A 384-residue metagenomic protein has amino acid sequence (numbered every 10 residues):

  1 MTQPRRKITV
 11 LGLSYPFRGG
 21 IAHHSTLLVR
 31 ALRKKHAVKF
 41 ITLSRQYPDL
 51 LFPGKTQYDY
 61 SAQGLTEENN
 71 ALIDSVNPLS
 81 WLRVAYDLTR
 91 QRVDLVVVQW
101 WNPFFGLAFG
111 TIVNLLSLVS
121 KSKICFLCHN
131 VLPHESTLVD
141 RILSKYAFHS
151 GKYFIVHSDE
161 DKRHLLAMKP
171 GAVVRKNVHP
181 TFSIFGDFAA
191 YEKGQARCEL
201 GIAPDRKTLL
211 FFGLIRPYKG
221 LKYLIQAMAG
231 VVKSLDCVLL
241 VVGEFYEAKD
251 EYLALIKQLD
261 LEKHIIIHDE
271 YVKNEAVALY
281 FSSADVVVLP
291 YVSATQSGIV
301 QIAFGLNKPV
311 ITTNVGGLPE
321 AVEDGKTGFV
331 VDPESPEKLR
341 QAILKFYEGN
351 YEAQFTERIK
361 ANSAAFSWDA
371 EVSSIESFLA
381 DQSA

Functional and structural regions predicted by a protein language model:
G12-R18, L27-R92, F104, D161 (+2 more regions): N-terminal strand-loop element at the rim of the active site of nucleotide-sugar-dependent glycosyltransferases
L43-Y47, F212, V238-L253, E270: Glycosyltransferase donor-sugar binding loop
H149-Y191: Donor nucleotide-sugar binding/catalytic pocket of nucleotide-sugar-dependent glycosyltransferases
D187-I202: A short helix/loop element that forms part of the nucleotide-sugar donor recognition site in Leloir-type
A203-K219, I225-M228, L240: Conserved donor-binding/catalytic core segment of Leloir-type glycosyltransferases
Y252-E275: Nucleotide-activated donor-binding/catalytic signature segment of Leloir-type glycosyltransferases, i.e., the conserved
L279-S297, K308: Acidic donor-binding loop of glycosyltransferase active sites
D324-G325, F329-P336, I343-N350: Conserved acidic donor-binding segment of nucleotide-sugar-dependent glycosyltransferases
